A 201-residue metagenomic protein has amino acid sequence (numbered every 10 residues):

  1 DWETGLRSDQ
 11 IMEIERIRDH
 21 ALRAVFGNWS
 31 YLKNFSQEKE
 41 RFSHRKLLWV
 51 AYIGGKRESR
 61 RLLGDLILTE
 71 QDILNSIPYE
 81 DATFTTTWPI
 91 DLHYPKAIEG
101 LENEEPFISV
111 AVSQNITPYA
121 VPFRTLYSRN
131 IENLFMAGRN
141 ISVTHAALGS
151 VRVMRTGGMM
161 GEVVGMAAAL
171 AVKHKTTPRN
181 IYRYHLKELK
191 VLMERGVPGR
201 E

Functional and structural regions predicted by a protein language model:
D1-E201: Flavin (FAD/FMN)-binding glycine-rich loop and adjacent Rossmann-like elements that form
